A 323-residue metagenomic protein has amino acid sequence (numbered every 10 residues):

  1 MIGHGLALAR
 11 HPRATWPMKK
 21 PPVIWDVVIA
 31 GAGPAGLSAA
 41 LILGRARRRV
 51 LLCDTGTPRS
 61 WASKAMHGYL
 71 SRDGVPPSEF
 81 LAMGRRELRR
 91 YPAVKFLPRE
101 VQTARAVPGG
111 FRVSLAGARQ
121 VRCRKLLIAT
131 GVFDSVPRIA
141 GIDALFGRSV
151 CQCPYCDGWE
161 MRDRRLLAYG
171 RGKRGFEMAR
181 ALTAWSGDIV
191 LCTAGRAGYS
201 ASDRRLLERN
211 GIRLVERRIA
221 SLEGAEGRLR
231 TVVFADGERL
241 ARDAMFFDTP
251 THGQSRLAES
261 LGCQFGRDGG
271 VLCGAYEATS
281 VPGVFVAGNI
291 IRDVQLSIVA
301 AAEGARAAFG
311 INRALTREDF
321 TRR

Functional and structural regions predicted by a protein language model:
L6-V28, K95-R164, V271-A275, T279: FAD-binding core/adjacent interface of flavoenzyme oxidoreductases
K19, W25-A82, K173-A197: Beta1-alpha1 glycine-rich phosphate/pyrophosphate-binding loop at the start of Rossmann-like nucleotide-binding domains
A30, I128-A129, A168, F234 (+1 more regions): Redox-cofactor binding/interface segments in oxidoreductases and associated redox assembly factors
A39, A62, A106, P137-I139 (+5 more regions): Short glycine-/acidic-enriched loop or helix-start segments at secondary-structure transitions that form or flank
A82-L115, Q120-C123, A184-G270, T316-R323: A Rossmann-like FAD-binding core segment of flavoenzymes
F133, R138, A144-E160, P250-I298 (+1 more regions): FAD-site-proximal beta/loop scaffold in flavoenzymes
F146-D188: Conserved FAD-binding catalytic core of PHBH/FMO-like flavoproteins
M178, I290-R323: A conserved FAD-binding loop/helix module that cradles the flavin
